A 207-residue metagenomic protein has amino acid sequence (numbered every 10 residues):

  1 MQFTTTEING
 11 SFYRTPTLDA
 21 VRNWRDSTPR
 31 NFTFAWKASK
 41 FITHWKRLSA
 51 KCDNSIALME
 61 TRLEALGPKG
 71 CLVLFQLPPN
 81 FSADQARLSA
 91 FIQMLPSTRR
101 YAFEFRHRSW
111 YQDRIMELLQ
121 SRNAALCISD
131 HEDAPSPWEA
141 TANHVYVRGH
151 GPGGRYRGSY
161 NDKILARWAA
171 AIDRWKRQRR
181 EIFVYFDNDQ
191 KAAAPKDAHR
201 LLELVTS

Functional and structural regions predicted by a protein language model:
M1-S207: Residues lining hydrophobic/aromatic ligand-binding pockets adjacent to catalytic sites
